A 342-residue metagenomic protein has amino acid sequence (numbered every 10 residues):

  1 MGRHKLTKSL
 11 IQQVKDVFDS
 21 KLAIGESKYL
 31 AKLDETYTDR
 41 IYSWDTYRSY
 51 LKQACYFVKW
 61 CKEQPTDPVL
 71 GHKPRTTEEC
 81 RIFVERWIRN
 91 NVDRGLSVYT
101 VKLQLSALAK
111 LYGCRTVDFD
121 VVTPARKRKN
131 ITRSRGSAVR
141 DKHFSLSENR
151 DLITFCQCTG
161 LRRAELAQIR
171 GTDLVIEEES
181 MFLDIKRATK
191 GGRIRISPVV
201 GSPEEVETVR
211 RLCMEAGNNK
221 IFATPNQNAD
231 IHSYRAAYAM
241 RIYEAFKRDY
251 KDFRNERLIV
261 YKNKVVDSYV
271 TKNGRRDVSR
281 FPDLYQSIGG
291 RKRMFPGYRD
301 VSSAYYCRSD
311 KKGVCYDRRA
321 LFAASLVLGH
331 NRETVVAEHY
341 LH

Functional and structural regions predicted by a protein language model:
M1-I41: N-terminal DNA-binding module of tyrosine recombinases/phage integrases
K28-R126: N-terminal core-binding DNA-recognition domain of tyrosine recombinases/integrases
R89, Y112-S145, R187-G191: Flexible interdomain linker/hinge and immediately adjacent N-terminus of the catalytic tyrosine-recombinase domain
R135-R163, R308, R318: Basic, Lys/Arg- and aromatic-enriched nucleic-acid-binding interface segment
C156-E179, V335-A337: Short, charged phosphate-coordinating catalytic segments
L166, Y234-K247, S303, K312 (+1 more regions): Short, basic/aromatic-rich helical patch in the C-terminal catalytic core of site-specific tyrosine
I169-V206: Conserved tyrosine-mediated DNA breakage-rejoining catalytic core shared by Y-recombinases
I176, D249-H339: Short, polar N-cap/turn motifs at the start of nucleic acid-interacting alpha helices
